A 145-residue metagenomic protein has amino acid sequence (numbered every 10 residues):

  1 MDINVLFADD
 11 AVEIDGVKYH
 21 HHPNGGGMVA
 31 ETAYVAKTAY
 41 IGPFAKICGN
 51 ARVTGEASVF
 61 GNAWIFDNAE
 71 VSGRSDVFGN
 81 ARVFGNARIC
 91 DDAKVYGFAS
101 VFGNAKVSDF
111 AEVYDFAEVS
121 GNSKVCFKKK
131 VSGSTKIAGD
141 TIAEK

Functional and structural regions predicted by a protein language model:
M1-S72, D76: Extended, small-residue-rich solenoid/repeat segments and analogous flexible loops that form exposed scaffolds
V5, I14-Y19, G61, D67 (+1 more regions): Glycine-rich hexapeptide-repeat left-handed beta-helix
